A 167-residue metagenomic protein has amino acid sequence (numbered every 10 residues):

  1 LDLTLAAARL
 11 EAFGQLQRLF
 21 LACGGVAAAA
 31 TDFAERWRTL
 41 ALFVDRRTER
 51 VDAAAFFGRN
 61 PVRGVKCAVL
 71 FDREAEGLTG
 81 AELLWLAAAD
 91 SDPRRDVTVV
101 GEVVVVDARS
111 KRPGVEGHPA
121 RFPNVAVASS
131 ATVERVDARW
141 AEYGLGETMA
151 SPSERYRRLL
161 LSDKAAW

Functional and structural regions predicted by a protein language model:
L1-W167: Charged, compositionally biased interaction regions
